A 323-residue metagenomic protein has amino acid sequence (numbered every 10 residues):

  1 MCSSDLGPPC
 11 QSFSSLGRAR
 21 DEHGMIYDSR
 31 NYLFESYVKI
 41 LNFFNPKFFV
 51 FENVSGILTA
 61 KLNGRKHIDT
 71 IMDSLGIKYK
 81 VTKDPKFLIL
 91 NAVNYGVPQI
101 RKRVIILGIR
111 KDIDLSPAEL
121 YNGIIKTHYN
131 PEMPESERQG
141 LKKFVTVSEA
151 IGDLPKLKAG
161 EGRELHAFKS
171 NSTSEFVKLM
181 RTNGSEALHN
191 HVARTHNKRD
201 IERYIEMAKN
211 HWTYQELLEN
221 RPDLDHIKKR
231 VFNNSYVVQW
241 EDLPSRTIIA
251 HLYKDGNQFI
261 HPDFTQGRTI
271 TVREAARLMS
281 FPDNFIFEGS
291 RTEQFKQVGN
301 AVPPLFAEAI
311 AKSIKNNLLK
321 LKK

Functional and structural regions predicted by a protein language model:
M1, F13-L224: Class I S-adenosyl-L-methionine
M1-C2, G299: Short, low-complexity export/processing leader segments characterized by acidic and small residues
D5-L6, F51, A250: Redox-cofactor binding/interface segments in oxidoreductases and associated redox assembly factors
G7, F48, T269-V272: Short aromatic/basic micro-patch
G7-P8, I109: Glycine-rich, N-terminal phosphate-binding loop of Rossmann-like dinucleotide-binding domains
C10-G17, N257, F287: Short acidic/His/Gly/Ser-rich catalytic and metal-binding motifs that mark active-site loops of diverse hydrolases
Q11, I113-L115, A159, E241 (+1 more regions): Short, acidic Gly/Pro/Ser/Thr-rich loop/turn segments
H166-K323: C-terminal target-recognition/interaction regions appended to catalytic cores
